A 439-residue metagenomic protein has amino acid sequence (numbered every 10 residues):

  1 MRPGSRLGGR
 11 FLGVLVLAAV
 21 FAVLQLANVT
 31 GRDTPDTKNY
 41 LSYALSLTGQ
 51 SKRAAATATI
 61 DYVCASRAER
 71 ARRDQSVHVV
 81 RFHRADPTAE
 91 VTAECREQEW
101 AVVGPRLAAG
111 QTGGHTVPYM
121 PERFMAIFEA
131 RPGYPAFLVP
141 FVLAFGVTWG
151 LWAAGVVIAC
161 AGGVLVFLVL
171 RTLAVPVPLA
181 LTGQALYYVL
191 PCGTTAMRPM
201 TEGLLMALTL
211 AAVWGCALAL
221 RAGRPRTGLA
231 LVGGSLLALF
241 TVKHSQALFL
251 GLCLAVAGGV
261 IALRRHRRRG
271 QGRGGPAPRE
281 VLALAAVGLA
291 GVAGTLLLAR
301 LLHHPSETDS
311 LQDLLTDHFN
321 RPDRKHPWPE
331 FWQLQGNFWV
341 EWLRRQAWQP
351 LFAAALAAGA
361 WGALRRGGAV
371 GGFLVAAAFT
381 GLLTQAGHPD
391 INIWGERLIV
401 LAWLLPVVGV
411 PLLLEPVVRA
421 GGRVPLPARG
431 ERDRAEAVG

Functional and structural regions predicted by a protein language model:
M1-L24, N28, A71, R279-L289 (+3 more regions): Start-transfer (signal-anchor) and selected internal transmembrane alpha helices of multi-pass inner/ER membrane
Q50-A130: Interfacial juxtamembrane loops and adjacent helix segments that form the catalytic/substrate-binding surfaces
L165, L204-A222, S235, L405-G409: Specific aromatic-rich, kink-prone transmembrane helix
V166-V189, V438: Transmembrane-helix signature of polytopic, membrane-embedded enzymes that assemble or transfer cell-envelope glycans
M197-L205: Short acidic/glycine- and proline-prone juxtamembrane loop motifs at membrane-interface regions of multi-pass membrane
L220, L248-L289, A363-G367: Perimembrane helix-loop-helix junctions
T227-H244, L250-A255: Membrane-interface alpha helices of multi-pass inner-membrane proteins
V340-G371: Hydrophobic, aromatic-rich transmembrane alpha-helices and their immediate juxtamembrane boundary segments
